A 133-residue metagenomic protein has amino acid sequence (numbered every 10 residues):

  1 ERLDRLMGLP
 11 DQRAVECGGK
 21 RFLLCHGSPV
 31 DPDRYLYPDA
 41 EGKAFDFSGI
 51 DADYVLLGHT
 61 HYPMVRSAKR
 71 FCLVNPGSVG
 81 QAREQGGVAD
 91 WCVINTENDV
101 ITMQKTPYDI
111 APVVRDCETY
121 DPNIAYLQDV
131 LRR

Functional and structural regions predicted by a protein language model:
E1-Y54: Conserved catalytic scaffold of divalent metal-dependent phosphoesterases
L9-D11, T60, S78-G80: Glycine-rich, charged/polar anion/phosphate-binding loops that engage phosphate groups from diverse ligands
P10-A14, Y62-P63, A89-W91: Short, acidic/polar N-cap/turn motifs at the starts of alpha helices
C25, Y54-H59, L73-G77: Active-site neighborhood of phospho(di)ester-bond hydrolases with catalytic His/Asp-centered motifs
V30-P32, L56-S67, Q81-G86: Active-site environment of divalent metal-dependent phosphoester hydrolases
P32-D33, Y37-A40, T60-Y62, N123 (+1 more regions): Charged, low-complexity, helix/coiled-coil-prone segments
R66-R133: Acidic, His/Gly-rich catalytic cores of divalent-metal-dependent hydrolytic chemistry
